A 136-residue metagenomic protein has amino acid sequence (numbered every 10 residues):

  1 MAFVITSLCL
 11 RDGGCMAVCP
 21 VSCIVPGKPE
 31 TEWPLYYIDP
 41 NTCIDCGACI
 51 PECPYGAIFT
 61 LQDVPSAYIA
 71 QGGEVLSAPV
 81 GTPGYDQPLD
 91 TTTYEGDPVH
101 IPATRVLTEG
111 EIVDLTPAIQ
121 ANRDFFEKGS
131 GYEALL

Functional and structural regions predicted by a protein language model:
M1-G14, S22-D45, Q62-I69, L135-L136: Ferredoxin-like iron-sulfur electron-transfer modules
C15-M16, C49: Ser/Thr-Pro-rich, acidic low-complexity intrinsically disordered regions of eukaryotic RNA-binding
V18-C19, C23, E52-C53: A structural motif detector for beta-strand N-caps
N41-T42, A48-L136: Flanking helices and flexible, charged tails adjoining ferredoxin-like Fe-S electron-transfer domains in multi-subunit
